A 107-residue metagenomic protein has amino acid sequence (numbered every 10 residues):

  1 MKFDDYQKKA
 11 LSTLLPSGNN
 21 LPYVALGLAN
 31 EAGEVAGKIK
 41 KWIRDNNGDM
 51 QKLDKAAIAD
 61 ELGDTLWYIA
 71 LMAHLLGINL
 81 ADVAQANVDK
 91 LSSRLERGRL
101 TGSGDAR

Functional and structural regions predicted by a protein language model:
M1-L62, L66-R107: Flexible "arm" and connector segments at domain edges
